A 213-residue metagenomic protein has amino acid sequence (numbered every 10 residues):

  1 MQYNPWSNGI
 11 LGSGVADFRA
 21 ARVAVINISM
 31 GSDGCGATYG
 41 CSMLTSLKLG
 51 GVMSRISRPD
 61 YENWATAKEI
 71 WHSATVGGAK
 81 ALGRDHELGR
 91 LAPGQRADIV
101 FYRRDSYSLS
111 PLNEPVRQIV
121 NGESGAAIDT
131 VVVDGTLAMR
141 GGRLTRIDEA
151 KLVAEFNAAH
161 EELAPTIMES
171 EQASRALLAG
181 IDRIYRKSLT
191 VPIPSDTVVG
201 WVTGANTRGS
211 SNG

Functional and structural regions predicted by a protein language model:
M1-N4, D60: A short, structure-level motif marking secondary-structure boundaries and short turns
Y3-W6, M30-D33, A37-T38, Y102 (+2 more regions): Thr-Gly-centered strand-to-loop micro-motif
G9-G12, A81-G83: Active-site glycine- and acidic-residue-rich loops that bind and position anionic ligands or nucleotide-like cofactors
I10-V15, Y39-C41, P111: Short, charged, surface-exposed secondary-structure boundary motifs
D17-S106, G122-S124: His/Asp/Glu-enriched, well-ordered alpha-helical/loop segment that forms or immediately abuts the divalent-metal
H72-G213: Active-site microenvironment of metallo-dependent hydrolases
